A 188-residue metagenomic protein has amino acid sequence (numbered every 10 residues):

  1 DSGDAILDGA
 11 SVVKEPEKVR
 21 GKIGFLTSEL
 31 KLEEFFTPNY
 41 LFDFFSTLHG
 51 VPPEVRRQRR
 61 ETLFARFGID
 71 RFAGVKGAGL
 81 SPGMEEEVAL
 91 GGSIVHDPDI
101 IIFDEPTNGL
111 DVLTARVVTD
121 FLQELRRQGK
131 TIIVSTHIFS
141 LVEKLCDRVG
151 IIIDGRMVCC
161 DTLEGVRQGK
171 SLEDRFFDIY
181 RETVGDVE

Functional and structural regions predicted by a protein language model:
G3-K14, K18-V19: Conserved ABC transporter NBD signature motif
D43, T47, E54-F72: Conserved ABC ATPase "signature" region
K76-G83: Conserved ABC ATPase signature
I101-E105: Catalytic Walker B motif of ABC-type/P-loop ATPase nucleotide-binding domains
R116-Q128: Helical segment within the ABC ATPase nucleotide-binding domain
C160-D161: ABC ATPase "signature
